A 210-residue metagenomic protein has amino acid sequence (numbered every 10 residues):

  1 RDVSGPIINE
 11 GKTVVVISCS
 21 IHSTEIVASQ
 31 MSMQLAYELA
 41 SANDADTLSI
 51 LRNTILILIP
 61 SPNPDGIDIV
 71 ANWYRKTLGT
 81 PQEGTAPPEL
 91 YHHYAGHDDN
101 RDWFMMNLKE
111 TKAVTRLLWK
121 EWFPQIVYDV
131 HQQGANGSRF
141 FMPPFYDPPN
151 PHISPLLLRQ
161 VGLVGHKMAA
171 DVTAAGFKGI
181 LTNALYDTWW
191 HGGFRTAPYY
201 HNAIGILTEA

Functional and structural regions predicted by a protein language model:
R1-A210: Structured catalytic-domain cores with a bias toward divalent-metal coordination
